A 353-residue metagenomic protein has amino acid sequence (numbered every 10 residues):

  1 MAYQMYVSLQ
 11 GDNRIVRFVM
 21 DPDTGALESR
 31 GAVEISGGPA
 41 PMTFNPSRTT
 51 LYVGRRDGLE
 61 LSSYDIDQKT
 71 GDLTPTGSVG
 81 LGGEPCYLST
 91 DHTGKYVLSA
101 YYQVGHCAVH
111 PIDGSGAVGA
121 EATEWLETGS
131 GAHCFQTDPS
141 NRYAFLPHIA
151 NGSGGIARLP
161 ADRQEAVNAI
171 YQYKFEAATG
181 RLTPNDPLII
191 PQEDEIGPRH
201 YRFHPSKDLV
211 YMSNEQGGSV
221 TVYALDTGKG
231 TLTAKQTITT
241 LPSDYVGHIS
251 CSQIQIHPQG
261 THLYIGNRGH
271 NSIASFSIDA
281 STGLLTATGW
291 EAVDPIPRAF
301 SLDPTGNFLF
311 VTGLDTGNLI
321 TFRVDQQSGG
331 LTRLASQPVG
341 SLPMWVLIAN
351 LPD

Functional and structural regions predicted by a protein language model:
M1-P22: An edge-strand/N-cap motif at the start of beta-rich repeat modules
Q10, R56, Y102-V104, I112 (+7 more regions): Short loop/turn segments immediately following the C-termini of beta-strands
F18-G25, Y64-G71, H110-V118, Y173-L182 (+3 more regions): Short loop/turn segments immediately following beta-strands, especially the blade-tip and inter-blade linker loops
E28-E34, T74-V79, E121-L126, N185-Q192 (+3 more regions): A short beta-strand motif characteristic of beta-propeller blades
S29-G94: Blade-loop segments of beta-propeller domains
S36-S47, L81-Y96, E127-Y143, A150-G152 (+4 more regions): Beta-rich, blade/repeat-based domains predominating in secreted/periplasmic proteins but also intracellular
L146-E165: Short, conserved, GDST-rich strand-edge loop motifs in beta-rich repeat architectures
